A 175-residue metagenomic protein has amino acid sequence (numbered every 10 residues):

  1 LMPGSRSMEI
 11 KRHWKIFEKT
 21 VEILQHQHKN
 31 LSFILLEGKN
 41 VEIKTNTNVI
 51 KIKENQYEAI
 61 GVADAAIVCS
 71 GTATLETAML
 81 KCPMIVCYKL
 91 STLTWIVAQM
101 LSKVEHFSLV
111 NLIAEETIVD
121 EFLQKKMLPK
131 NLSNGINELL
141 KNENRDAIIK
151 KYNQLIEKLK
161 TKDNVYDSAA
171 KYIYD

Functional and structural regions predicted by a protein language model:
L1-D175: Nucleotide-activated sugar donor-binding and catalytic core shared by glycosyltransferases and related lipid-linked
